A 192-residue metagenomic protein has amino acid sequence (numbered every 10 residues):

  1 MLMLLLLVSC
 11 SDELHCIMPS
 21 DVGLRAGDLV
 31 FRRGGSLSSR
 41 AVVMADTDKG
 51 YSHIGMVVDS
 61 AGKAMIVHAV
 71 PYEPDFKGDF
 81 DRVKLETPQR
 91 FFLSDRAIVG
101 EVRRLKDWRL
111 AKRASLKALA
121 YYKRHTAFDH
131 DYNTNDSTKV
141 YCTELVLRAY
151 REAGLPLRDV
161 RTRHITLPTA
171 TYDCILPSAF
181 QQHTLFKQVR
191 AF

Functional and structural regions predicted by a protein language model:
M1-L4: Sec-dependent signal peptide recognition, specifically the positively charged N-region followed immediately by
L7-S9: C-terminal motif of bacterial Sec signal peptides marking the signal peptidase cleavage site
S11-E13: Bacterial signal peptide processing site
A26-V30: Loop/turn positions that initiate beta-strands
R32-E101, A127-V140: Glycine-rich catalytic cores of cysteine/serine-nucleophile enzymes that process amide/ester linkages in cell-envelope
G34, V58, V70, F92 (+3 more regions): Sec/Tat-exported extracytoplasmic proteins
H130-F192: Activation targets extended, charge/polar-rich intrinsically disordered C-terminal tails
